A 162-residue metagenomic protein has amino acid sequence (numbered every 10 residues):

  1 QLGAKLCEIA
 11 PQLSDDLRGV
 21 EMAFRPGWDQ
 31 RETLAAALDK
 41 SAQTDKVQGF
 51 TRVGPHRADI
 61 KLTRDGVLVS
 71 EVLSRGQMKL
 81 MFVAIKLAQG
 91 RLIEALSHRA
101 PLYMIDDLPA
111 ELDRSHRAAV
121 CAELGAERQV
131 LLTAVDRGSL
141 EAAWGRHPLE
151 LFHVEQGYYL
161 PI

Functional and structural regions predicted by a protein language model:
Q1-L102, E111-S115, A119-E123, E127-L131 (+2 more regions): Conserved NTPase motor "head" modules and their coupling/switch loops across ABC/AAA+ ATPases, GTPases, and GHKL ATPases
D106-L108: Walker B catalytic acidic pair
L151-F152: Conserved short hydrophobic beta-strand within the ABC ATPase nucleotide-binding domain
